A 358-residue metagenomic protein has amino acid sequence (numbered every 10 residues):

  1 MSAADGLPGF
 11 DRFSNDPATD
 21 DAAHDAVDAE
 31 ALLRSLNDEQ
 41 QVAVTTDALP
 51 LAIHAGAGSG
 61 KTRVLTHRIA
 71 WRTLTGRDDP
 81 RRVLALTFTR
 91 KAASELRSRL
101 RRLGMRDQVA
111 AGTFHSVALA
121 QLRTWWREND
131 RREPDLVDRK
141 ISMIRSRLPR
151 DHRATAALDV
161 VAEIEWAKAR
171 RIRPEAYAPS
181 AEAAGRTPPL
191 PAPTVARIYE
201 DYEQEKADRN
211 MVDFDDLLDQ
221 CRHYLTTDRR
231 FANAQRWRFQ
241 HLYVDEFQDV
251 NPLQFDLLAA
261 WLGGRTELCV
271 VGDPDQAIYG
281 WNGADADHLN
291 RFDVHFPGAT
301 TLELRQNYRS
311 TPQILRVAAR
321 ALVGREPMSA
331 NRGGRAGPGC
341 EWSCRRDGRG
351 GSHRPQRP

Functional and structural regions predicted by a protein language model:
S2-R131, N233, G263, R316-A319: P-loop NTPase Walker
S2-T19, D28, P252-S343: Conserved RecA-like helicase ATPase core segment that couples NTP binding/hydrolysis to strand translocation
D25, A29-T45, L49-A57, R63-L65 (+5 more regions): Conserved helicase NTPase motor core
L33-L36, Q41-T45, L49-A57, R81 (+5 more regions): Inter-lobe coupling/hinge region of RecA-like P-loop helicase motors
T46, Q108, R127-D215, F239 (+3 more regions): ATP-hydrolysis module of ASCE/P-loop NTPase motor domains, specifically the Walker B Asp-Glu catalytic pair
R68, E95-L100, V117-Q121, R139 (+6 more regions): Alpha-helical scaffold elements adjacent to nucleotide-binding pockets in ATP/GTP-utilizing enzyme cores
T75-D78, H152, V294-P297: Arginine/glycine-rich "motif VI" loop of SF2 helicases in the C-terminal RecA-like domain
R90-A93, A111, H115, V137-I141 (+7 more regions): Amphipathic alpha-helical transducer elements in NTP-driven molecular machines
